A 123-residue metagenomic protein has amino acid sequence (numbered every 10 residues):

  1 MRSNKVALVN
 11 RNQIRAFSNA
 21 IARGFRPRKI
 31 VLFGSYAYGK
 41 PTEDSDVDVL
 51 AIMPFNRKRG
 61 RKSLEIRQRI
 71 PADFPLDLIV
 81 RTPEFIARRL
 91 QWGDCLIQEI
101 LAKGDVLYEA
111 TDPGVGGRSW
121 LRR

Functional and structural regions predicted by a protein language model:
M1-K29, Y38-E43, M53-R123: Catalytic core of pol beta-like nucleotidyltransferases
S35: Conserved H-loop
D48-A51: Short beta-strand->loop micro-motif that forms the acidic, two-metal-ion catalytic signature in nucleotide-processing
